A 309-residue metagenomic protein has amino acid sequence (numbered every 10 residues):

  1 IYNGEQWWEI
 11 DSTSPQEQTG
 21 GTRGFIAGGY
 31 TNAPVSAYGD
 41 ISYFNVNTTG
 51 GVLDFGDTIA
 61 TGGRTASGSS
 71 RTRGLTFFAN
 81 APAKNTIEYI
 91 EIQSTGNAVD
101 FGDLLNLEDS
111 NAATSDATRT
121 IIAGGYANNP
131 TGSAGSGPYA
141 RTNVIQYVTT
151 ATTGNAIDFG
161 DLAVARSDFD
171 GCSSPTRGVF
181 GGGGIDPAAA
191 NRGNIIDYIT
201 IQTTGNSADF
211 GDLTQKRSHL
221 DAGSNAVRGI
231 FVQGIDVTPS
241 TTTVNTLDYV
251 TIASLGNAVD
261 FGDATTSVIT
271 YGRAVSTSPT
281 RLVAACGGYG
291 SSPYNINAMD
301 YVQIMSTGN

Functional and structural regions predicted by a protein language model:
I1-N309: Polar, enzyme-active/binding microenvironments
